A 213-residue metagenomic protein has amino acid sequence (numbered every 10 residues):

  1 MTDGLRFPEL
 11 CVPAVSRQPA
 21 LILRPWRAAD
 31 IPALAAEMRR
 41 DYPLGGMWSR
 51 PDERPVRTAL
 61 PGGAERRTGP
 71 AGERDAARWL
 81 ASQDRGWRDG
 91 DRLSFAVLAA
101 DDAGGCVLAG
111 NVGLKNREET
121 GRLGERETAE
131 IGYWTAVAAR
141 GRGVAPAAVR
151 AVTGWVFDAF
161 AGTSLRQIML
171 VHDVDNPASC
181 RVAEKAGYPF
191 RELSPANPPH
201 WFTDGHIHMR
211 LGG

Functional and structural regions predicted by a protein language model:
M1-G45, S94-G213: Acyl-donor (CoA/ACP) binding surface of acyl/acetyltransferases
R17, P25, A36-P70: Helix-loop element at the rim of GNAT/NAT acetyltransferase active sites that forms part of the acceptor-substrate
R54, A64-A71, A81-A96: A short helix-loop-beta-strand connector motif used in the catalytic cores of GNAT acetyltransferases and, in some
